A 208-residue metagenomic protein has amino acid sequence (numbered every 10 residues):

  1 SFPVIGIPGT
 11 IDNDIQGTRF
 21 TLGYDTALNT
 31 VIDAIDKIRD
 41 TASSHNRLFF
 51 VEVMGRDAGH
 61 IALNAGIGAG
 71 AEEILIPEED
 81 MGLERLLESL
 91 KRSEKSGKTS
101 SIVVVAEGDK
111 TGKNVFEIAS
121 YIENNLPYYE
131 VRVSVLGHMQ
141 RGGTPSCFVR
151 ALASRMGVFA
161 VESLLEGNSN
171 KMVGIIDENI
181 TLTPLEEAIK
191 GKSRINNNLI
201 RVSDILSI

Functional and structural regions predicted by a protein language model:
P3, Y24-V133: Accessory alpha-helical/coil subdomains and C-terminal extensions that flank or cap enzyme catalytic cores
I7-F20, S43-S44, A69: Acidic/polar active-site rim loop that often engages polyanionic ligands
T10-I15, M81-L83, T111, Q140-R141: Short gly/pro/ser/thr-enriched loop/turn and capping motifs at secondary-structure boundaries
G17-T26, G143-R150: Short beta-strand elements at the ligand-binding edges of bilobed clamshell
K113-I118, T144-A151, T183-G191: Short glycine/threonine-rich loop-to-helix capping motif typified by GTGT followed within a few residues by an Asp-Pro
M139-S154, V161-L165: Catalytic, metal-anchored helix/loop core of enzyme active sites in primary metabolism
K171-I208: Phosphate-binding loop/pocket of nucleotide- and phosphate-handling active sites
